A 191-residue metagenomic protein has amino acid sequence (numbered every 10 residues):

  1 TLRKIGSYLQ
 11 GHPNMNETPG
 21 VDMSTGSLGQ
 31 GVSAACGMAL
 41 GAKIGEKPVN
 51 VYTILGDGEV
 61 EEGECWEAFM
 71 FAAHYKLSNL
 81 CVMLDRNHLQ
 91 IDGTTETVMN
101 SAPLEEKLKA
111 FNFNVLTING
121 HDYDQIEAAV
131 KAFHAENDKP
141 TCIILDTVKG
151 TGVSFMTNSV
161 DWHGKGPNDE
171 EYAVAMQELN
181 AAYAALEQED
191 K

Functional and structural regions predicted by a protein language model:
T1-H74: Cofactor-binding active-site loop characterized by glycine-rich and histidine/acidic residues
I5-Y8, L55-E62, R86-Q90, H121-Y123 (+1 more regions): Acidic, glycine-rich active-site loops and adjacent beta-strand->loop/helix elements that engage anionic groups
N14, E64-W66, D92-E96, A128 (+1 more regions): Short acidic, glycine/serine/threonine-rich loops at helix termini
V49-T53, L80, K139-T147: Generic beta-sheet signal
T53-L55, N114-N119: Short catalytic-loop micro-motif centered on adjacent basic/acidic residues
E62-N87, C142-L145: A short alpha/beta connector and helix-capping loop motif
S78-T95, P103-F113: Active-site pocket-lining segment
F113, Y123-K191: Glycine/aspartate-rich loop-and-adjacent alpha/beta segment that forms the canonical ThDP
